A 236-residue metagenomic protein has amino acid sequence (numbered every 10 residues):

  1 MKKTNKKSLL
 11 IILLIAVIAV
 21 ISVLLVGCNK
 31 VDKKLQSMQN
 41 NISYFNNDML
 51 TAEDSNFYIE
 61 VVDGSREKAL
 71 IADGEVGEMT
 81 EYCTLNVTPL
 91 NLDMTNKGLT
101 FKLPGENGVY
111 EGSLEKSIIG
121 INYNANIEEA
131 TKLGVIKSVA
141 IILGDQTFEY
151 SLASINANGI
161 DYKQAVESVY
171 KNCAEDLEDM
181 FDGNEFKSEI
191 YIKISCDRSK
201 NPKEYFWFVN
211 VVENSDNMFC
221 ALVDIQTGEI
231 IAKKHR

Functional and structural regions predicted by a protein language model:
K2-L14: N-terminal Sec-pathway targeting helices
L24-G27: C-terminal motif of bacterial Sec signal peptides marking the signal peptidase cleavage site
K30-L85, E115: N-terminal, intrinsically disordered, polar/charged segments of Gram-positive cell-envelope systems that serve as
D32, Y82-N107, A153-K200: Short, non-transmembrane alpha-helical segments in secretory-pathway proteins
K102-I121: Solvent-exposed serine/threonine-rich low-complexity stretches and specific carbohydrate-binding patches
E115-K132, N184-Q226, K234: Exposed beta-strand-loop-beta-strand "reactive/processing" segments of non-cytosolic proteins
E129-Q146: Short, aromatic- and glycine-rich surface loops/edge beta-strands on solvent-exposed regions
Q146-N156, K233-K234: Edge beta-strands of extracellular beta-sandwich domains
